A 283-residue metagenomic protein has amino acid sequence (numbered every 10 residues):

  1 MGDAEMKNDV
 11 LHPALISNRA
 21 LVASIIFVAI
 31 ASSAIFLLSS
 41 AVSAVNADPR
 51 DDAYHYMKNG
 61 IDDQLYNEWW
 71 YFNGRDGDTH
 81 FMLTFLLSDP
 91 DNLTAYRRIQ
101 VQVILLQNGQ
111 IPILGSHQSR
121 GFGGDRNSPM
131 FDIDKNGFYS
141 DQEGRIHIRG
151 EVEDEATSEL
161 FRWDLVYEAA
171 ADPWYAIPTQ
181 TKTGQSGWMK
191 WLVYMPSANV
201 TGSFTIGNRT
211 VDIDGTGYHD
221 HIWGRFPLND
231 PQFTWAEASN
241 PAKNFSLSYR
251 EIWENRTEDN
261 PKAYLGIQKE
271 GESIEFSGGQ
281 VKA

Functional and structural regions predicted by a protein language model:
M1-A47: Secretory targeting signatures
S43-A283: Structured soluble/peripheral alpha/beta segments that form catalytic or ligand/cofactor-binding pockets
